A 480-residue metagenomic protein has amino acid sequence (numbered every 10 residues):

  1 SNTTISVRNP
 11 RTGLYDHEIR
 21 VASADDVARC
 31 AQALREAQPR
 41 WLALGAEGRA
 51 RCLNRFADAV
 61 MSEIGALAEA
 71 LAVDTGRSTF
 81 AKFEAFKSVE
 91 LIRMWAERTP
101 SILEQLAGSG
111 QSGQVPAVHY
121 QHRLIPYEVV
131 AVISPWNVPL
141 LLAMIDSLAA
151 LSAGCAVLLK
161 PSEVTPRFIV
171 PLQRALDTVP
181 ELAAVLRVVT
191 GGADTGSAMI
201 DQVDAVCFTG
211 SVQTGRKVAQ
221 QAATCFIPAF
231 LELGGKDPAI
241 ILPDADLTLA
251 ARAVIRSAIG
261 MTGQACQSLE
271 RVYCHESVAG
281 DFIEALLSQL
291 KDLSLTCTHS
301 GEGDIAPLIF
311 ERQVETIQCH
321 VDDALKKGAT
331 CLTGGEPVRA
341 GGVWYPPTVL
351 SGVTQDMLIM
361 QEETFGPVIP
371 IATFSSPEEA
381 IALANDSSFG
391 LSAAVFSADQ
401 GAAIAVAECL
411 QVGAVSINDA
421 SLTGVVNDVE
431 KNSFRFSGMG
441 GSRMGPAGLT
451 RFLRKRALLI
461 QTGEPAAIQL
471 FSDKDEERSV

Functional and structural regions predicted by a protein language model:
S1-A117, D292: N-terminal Rossmann-like NAD(P)+-binding subdomain of aldehyde/semialdehyde dehydrogenases
N2-I5, L269, L391: Short loop/turn microsegments at loop-to-beta-strand junctions
P10, A24-V27, A46, I64 (+6 more regions): Residues at or immediately preceding the N-termini of alpha-helices
T12-E18, I240, P337, W344-V480: Conserved C-terminal structural/oligomerization subdomain of aldehyde/semialdehyde dehydrogenase
G13, R49, L71, G154 (+8 more regions): Residue-level signal for inorganic ion chemistry
Q38, L42, A57-I64, A68 (+18 more regions): Structural signal for hydrophobic packing residues in well-ordered secondary-structure cores of soluble enzyme domains
L106-L249, F374: Rossmann-like NAD(P) dinucleotide-binding subdomain of oxidoreductase/dehydrogenase enzymes
P180, A205, Q213-T354, I417 (+2 more regions): ALDH superfamily catalytic-core signature
